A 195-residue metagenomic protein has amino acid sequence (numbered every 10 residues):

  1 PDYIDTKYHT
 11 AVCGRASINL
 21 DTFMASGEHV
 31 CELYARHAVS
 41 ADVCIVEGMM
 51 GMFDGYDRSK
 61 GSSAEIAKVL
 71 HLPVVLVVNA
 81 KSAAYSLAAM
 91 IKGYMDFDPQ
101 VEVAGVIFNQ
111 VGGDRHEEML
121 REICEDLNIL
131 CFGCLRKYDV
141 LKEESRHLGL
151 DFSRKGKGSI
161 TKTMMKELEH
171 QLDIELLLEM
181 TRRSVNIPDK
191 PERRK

Functional and structural regions predicted by a protein language model:
P1-L70, V78-E102, D114-E118: ATP-dependent carboxylate-amine ligase catalytic core
V74-V77, F132-C134: Short hydrophobic alpha-helical runs that function as membrane-insertion/retention elements
L76-N79, I107-N109: Conserved beta-strand segments of the P-loop GTPase G domain that flank and frequently precede/overlap
Y85-R194: Internal gly/pro-rich beta-alpha loop/helix module that stabilizes soluble enzyme cofactors or their anionic handles
